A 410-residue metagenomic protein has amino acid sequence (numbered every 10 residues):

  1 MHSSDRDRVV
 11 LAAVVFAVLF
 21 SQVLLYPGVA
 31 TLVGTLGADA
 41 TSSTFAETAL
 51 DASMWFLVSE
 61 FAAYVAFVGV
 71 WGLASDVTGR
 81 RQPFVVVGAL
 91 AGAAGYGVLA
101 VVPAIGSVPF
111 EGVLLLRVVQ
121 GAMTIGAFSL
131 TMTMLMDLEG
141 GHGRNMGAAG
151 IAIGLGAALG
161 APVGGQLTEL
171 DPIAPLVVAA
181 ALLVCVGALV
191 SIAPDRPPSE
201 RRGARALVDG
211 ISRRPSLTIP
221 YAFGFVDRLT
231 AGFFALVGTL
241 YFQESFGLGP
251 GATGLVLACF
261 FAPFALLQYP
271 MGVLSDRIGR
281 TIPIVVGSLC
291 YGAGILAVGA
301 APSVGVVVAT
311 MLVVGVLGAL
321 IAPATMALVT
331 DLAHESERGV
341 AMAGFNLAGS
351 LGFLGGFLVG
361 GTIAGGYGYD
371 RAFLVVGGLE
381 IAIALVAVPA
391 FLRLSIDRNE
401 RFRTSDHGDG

Functional and structural regions predicted by a protein language model:
M1-S4, A193-G224, T404-G410: Juxtamembrane intracellular "pre-TM" segments in multi-pass secondary transporters
H2-F61, L217-I219, F223, R228-T253: Helix-loop boundary and gating motifs at the non-cytosolic
L50, M54-L73, A258-P270: Central cavity-lining transmembrane alpha-helices of secondary-active solute carriers, predominantly the Major
L90-S107, L289-P302: C-terminal ends and interior cores of transmembrane alpha-helices in multi-pass membrane transporters/permeases
P109-G126, F225, V306-L320: Hydrophobic core of transmembrane alpha-helices in multi-pass small-molecule transporters, especially MFS/SLC-type
L114-G154, A327-V329: Cytoplasmic helix-loop-helix junction between adjacent transmembrane helices in 12-TM secondary transporters
A149-I192, D370: Helix-loop-helix hairpin linking two adjacent transmembrane segments in secondary transporters
A181-S199, I383-F391: C-terminal membrane-cytosol helix-exit motif in multi-pass small-molecule transporters
